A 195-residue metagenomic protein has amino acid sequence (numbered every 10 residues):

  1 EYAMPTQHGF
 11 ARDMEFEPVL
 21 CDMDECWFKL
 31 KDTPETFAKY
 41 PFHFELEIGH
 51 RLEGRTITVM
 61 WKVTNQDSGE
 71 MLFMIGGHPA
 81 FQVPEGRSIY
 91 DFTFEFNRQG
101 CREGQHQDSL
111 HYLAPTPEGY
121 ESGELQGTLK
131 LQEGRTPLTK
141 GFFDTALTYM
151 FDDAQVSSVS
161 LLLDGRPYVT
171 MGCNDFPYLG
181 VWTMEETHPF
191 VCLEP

Functional and structural regions predicted by a protein language model:
Y2-G54: Extended, loop-rich substrate-binding clefts of extracytoplasmic carbohydrate-active enzymes
T6-R12, A80, G172-L179: A short, sequence-level motif marking secondary-structure junctions
V19-C26, R51-T56, E85, D164 (+1 more regions): A short, structured loop/turn motif at beta-sheet edges
E25, T56-T58, E70, S158 (+2 more regions): Structural motif
I48-H50, I57-N65: Short, well-ordered beta-strand segments enriched in hydrophobic/aromatic residues
M60, H78-A80, F190-P195: Active-site scaffold segments
E70-L72, A80-C173: Active-site/ligand-binding surface loops and adjacent short beta/alpha elements that line catalytic pockets across
P167-P195: Active-site pocket scaffolds in enzymes
